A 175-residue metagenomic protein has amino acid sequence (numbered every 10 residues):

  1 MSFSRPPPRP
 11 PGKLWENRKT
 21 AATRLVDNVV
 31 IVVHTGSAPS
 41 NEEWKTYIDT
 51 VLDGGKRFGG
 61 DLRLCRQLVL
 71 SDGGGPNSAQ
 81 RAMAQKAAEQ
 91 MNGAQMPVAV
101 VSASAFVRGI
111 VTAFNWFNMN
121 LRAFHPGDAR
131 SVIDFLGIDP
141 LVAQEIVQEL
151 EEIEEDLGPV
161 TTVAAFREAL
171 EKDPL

Functional and structural regions predicted by a protein language model:
S2-L175: Amphipathic, Lys/Arg-enriched alpha-helical "gate/interface" segment within cytosolic domains that mediates
